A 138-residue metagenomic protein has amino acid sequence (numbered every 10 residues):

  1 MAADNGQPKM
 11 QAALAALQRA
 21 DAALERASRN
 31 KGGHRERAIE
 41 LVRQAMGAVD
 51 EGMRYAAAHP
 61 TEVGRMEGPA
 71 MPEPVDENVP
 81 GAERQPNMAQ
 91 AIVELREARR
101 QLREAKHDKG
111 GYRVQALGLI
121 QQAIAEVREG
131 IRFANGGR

Functional and structural regions predicted by a protein language model:
A2-R138: Long, charged/polar, soluble alpha-helical segments
